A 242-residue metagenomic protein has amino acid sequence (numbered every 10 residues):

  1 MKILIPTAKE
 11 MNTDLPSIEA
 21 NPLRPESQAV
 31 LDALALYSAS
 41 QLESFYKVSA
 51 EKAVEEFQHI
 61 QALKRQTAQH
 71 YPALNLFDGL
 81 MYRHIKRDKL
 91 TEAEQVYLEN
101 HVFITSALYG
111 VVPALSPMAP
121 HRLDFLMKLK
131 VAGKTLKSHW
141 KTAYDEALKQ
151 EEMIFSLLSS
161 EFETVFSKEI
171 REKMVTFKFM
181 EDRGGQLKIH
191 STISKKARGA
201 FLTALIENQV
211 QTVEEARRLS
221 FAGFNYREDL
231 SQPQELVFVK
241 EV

Functional and structural regions predicted by a protein language model:
K2-K89: Active-site helix-to-loop segments that bind/position phosphate- or nucleotide-bearing substrates and donors across
K86-P233, V237-V242: Internal, well-folded beta-alpha domain core
